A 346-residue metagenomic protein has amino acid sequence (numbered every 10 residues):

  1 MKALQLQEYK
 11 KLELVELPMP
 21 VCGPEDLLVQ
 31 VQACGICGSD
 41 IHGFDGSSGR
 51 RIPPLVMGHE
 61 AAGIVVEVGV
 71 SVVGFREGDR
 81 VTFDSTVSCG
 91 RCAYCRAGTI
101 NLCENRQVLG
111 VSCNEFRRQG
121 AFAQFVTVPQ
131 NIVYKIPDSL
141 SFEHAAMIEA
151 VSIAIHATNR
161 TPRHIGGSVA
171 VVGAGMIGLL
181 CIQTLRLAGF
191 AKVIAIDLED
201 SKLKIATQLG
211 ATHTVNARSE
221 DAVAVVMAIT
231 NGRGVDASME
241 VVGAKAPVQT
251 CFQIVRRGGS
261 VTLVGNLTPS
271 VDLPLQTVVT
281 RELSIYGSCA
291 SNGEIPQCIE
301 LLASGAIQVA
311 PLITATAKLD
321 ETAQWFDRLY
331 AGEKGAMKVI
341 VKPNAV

Functional and structural regions predicted by a protein language model:
M1-A62, Q124, K342-V346: Short N-terminal strand-loop motif that marks the start of NAD(P)H/FAD-dependent oxidoreductase cofactor-binding domains
A3, Q249-Q253, N292, P296-V346: C-terminal hydrophobic helical "lid"/dimerization subdomain of Rossmann-like NAD(P)H-dependent oxidoreductases
P20-C34, S47-R96, P137-S139: Glycine-rich beta-strand-centered segment in the early N-terminal region that forms part of a ligand/cofactor-binding
C37, G74, D84-Y134: Cysteine-cluster motifs in flexible loop/terminal segments that predominantly coordinate metals
N131, D138-E220, A224: Mid-domain Rossmann-like dinucleotide-binding core that forms the NAD(H)/NADP(H) cofactor-binding site
T161-I165, K204-S284, V346: Glycine-rich cofactor phosphate-binding loops and adjacent beta1-alpha1 units of small-molecule cofactor enzyme domains
